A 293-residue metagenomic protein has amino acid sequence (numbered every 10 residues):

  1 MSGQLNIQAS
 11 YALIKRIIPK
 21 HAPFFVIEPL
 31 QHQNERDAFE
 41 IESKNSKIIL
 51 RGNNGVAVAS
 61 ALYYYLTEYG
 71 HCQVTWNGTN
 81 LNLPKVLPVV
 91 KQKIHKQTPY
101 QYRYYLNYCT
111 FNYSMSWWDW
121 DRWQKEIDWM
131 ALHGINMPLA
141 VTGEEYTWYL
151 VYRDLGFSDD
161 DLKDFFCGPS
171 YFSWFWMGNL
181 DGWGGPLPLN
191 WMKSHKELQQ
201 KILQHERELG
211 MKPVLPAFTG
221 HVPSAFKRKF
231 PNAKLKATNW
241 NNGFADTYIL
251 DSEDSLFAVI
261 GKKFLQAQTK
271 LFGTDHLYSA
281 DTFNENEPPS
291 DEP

Functional and structural regions predicted by a protein language model:
G3, R16-I18: Surface-exposed cap/linker segments adjacent to membranes
G3-L5, F24-V26: An acidic, charge-biased composition feature
N6-L13: Short Lys/Arg-enriched alpha/beta "domain-start" segment
K20-H21, E28-E35, E42-G55, S60 (+4 more regions): Aromatic-lined carbohydrate-binding surfaces of glycoside hydrolases
V74-G78: Glycine/proline-rich low-complexity spacer/linker segments in large multi-domain proteins
L83-L87: Compact, glycine/acidic-enriched structural inserts
